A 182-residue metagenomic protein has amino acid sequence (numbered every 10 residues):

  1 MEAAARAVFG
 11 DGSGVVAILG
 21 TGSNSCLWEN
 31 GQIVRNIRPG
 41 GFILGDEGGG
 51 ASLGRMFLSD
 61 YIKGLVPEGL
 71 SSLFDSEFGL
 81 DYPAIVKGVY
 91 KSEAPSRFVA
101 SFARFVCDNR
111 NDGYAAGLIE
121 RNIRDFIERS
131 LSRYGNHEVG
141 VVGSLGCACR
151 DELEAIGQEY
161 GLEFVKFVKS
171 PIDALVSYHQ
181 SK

Functional and structural regions predicted by a protein language model:
M1-V16, Q32: Conserved phosphate-binding catalytic cores of ATP/NTP-utilizing and phosphoryl-transfer enzymes
A7-V8, G146, D151, A155 (+1 more regions): Glycine-rich phosphate-binding/hydrolytic loop that grips phosphoryl groups
V16-G22: Short beta-strand segments
C26-N30: Short beta-strand-to-turn element immediately C-terminal to the catalytic PLP-Schiff-base lysine in fold type I
G31-G41, I156-E163: Glycine/charged-rich beta-loop-alpha catalytic/anionic-binding loops adjacent to active sites
I33-G79: Glycine-rich phosphate-binding loop plus the immediately following alpha-helix
F78-G135: Adenine-nucleotide phosphate-binding core of ATP-dependent small-molecule kinases
A116, S130-I156: Glycine-rich phosphate-binding loops at beta-strand->alpha-helix junctions
